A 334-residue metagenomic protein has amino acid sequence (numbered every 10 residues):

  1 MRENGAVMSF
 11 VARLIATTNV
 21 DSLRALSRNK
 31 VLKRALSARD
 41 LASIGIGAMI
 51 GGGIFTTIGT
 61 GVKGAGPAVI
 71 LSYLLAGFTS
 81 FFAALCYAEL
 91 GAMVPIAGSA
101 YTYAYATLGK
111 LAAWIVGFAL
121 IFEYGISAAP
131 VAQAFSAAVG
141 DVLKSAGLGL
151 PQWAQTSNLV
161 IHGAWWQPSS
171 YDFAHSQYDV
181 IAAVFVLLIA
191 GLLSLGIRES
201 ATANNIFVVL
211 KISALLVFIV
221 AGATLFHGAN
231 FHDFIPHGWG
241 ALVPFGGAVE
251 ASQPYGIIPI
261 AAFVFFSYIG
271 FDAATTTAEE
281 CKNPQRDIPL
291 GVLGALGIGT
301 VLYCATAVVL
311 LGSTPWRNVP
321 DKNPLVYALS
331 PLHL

Functional and structural regions predicted by a protein language model:
R2-T57, K63-A65, S80-L85, I96-A97: Membrane-interface "cap" regions at the ends of multi-pass membrane proteins
A16, L26-L32, V69-I70, L74 (+2 more regions): Helix-loop-helix junctions that connect adjacent transmembrane segments in multi-pass membrane transporters
A38-G47, I54, I58, L71 (+2 more regions): Residue-level signal for short hydrophobic patches within transmembrane helices of multi-pass membrane transporters
I46, L74-F78, F118-I126, V184-G191 (+1 more regions): Hydrophobic alpha-helical transmembrane segments of multi-pass membrane proteins
G52-I54, A76-C86, F185-S194, F271-D272: Central hydrophobic cores of alpha-helical transmembrane segments in multi-pass inner-membrane proteins across all
T56-S169, A174, I298, L302: Extracellular loop-to-transmembrane helix junctions
F81, V131, A138-S145, S194-I197 (+2 more regions): Transmembrane helix-loop junctions and nearby membrane-interface residues
